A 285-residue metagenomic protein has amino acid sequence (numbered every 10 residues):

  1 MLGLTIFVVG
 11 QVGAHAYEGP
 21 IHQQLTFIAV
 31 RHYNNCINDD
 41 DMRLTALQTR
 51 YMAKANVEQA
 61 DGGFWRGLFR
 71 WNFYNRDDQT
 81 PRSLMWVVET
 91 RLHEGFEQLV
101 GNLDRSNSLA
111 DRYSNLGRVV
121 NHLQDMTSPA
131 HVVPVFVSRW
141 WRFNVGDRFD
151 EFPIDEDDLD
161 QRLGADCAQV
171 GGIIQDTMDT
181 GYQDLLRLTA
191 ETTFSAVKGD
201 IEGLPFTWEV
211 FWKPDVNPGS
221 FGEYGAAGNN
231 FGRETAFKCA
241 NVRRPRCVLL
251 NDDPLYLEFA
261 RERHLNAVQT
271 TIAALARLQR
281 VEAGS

Functional and structural regions predicted by a protein language model:
M1-V9: Bacterial N-terminal signal peptides
G10-R118, D125, P129-S285: N-terminal, motif-rich segments that launch catalysis or mediate targeting to/interaction with membranes, typified by
